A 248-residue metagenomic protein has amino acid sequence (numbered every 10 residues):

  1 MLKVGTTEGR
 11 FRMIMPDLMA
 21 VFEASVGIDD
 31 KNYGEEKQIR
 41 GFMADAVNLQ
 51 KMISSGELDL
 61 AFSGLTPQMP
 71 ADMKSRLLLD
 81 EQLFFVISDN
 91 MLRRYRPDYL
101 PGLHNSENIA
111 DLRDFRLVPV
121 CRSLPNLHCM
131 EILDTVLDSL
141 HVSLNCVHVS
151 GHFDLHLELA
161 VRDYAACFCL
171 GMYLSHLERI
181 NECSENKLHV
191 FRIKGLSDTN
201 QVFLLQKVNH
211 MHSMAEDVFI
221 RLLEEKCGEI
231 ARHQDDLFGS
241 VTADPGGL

Functional and structural regions predicted by a protein language model:
M1-M69, S150: Central regulatory/effector-binding core of bacterial HTH transcription factors
I14, Y164, L188-H233: A late-sequence structural motif
D45-D114: Acidic, Gly/Pro-rich loop/turn segments at junctions of secondary structure
D45-L49, E57, P125-L188: Hydrophobic hinge/microswitch elements
K74-F84, E178-T199, V208: Short beta-strand->loop
Y95, L103-L140, G171, H212-E216 (+3 more regions): Secondary-structure junction motif
H233-L248: An extracytoplasmic/periplasmic, membrane-proximal ligand-sensing/linker region
